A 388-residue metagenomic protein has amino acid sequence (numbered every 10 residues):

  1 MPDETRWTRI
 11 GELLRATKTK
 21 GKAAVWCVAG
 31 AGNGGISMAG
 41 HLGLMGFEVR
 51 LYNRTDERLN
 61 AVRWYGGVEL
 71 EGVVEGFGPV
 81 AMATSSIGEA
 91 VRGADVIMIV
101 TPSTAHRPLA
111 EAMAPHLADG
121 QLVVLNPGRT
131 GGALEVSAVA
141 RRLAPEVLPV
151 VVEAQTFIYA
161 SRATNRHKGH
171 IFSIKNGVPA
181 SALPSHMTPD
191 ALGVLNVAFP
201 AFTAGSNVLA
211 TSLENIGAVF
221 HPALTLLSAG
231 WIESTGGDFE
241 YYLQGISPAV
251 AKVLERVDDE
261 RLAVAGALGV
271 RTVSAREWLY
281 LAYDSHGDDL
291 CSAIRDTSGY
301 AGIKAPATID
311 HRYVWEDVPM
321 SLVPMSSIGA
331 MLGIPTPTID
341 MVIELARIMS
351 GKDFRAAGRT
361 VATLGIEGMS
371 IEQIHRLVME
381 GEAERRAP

Functional and structural regions predicted by a protein language model:
P2-L70, V91: NAD(P)+-binding Rossmann beta1-loop-alpha1 motif at the extreme N-terminus of oxidoreductases
P2-R15, A251-P388: NAD(P)-dependent Rossmann-like dehydrogenase/reductase catalytic/cofactor-binding core
K18-G21, E75, A90, H170-I174: Solvent-exposed alpha-helices and their adjacent loops that cap or buttress functional pockets in soluble metabolic
A23-V25, P149, N176-V178: Nucleotide donor/acceptor-binding cores
G66-V80, L148: Short mixed-charge
V74-V124: Rossmann-like NAD(P)-binding element
T104-H167: Rossmann-like NAD(P)(H) cofactor-binding subdomain of soluble oxidoreductases
N165-E240, Q244-W278: Internal alpha-helical scaffold of NAD(P)-dependent oxidoreductase catalytic cores
